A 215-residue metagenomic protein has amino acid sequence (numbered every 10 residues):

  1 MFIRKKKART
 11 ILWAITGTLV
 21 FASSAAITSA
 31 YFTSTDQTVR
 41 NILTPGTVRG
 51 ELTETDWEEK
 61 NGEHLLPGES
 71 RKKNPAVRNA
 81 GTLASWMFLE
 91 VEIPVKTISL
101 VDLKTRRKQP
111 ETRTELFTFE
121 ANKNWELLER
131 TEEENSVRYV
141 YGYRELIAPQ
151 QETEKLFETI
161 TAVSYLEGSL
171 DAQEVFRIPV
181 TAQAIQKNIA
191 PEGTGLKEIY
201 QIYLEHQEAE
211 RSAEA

Functional and structural regions predicted by a protein language model:
F2-A8, W13, A22-S24, Y31-A215: Surface-exposed, hydrophilic segments of mature proteins
